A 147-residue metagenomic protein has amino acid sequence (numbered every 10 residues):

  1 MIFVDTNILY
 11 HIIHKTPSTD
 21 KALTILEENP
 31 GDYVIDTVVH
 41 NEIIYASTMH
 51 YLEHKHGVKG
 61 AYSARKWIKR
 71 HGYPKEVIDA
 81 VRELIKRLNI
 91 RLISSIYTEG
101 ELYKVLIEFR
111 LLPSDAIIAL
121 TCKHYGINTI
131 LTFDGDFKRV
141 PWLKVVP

Functional and structural regions predicted by a protein language model:
M1, A119-P147: Acidic, PIN/NYN-like endoribonuclease modules and their adjacent C-terminal/linker elements
M1-V38, A46-G60, Y125: Short, well-structured N-terminal submotif of metal-dependent ribonuclease cores
V4-D5, H11, S94, L111-P113 (+2 more regions): Histidine- and aromatic-rich ligand-binding microenvironments
I8-L9, V39, I117-I118, D136-F137: Alpha-helix capping/helix-boundary segments
D20-L23, H40, I44-E101: Active-site-proximal, substrate-binding regions of enzyme catalytic domains and RNA-binding/basic surfaces
P74-K75, D79-N89, R110, S114 (+1 more regions): Internal alpha/beta domain cores that form substrate/cofactor-binding pockets in large enzymes and binding proteins
R82-N128: Active-site neighborhoods of divalent-metal-dependent phosphate/nucleic-acid chemistry enzymes
